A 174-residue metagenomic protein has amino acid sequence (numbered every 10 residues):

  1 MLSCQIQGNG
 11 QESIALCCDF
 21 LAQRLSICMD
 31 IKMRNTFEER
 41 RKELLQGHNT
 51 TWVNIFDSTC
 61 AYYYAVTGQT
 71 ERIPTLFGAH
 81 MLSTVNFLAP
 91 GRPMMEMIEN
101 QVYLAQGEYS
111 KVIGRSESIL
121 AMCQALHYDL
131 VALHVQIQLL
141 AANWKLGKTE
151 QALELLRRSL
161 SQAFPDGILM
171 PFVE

Functional and structural regions predicted by a protein language model:
M1-S3, I31-L44, Q69-S83, S110-L120 (+1 more regions): Alpha-helical repeat scaffolds
Q5-L21, I31-K32, L44-C60, S83-I98 (+4 more regions): Alpha-solenoid helical repeat architecture
L25-S26, Y64, Y103, Q136 (+1 more regions): Residue at a conserved register position within TPR or TPR-like alpha-solenoid repeats
T59-G68: Basic/polar, acidic-poor N-terminal "presequence/leader" segments that form or can form short amphipathic helices
I73, P93, N100-L104, S118 (+1 more regions): Residue-level detection of beta-strand scaffold positions
